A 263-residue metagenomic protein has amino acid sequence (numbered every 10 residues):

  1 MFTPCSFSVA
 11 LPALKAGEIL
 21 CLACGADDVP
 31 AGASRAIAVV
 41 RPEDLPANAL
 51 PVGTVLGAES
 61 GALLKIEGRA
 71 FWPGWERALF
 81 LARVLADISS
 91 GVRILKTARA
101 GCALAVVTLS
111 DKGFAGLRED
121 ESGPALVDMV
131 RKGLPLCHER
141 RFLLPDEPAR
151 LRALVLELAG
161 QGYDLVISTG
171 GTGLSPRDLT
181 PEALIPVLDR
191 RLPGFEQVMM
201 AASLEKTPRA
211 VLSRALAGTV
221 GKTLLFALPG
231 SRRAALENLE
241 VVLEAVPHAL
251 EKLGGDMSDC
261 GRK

Functional and structural regions predicted by a protein language model:
M1-T97: N-terminal accessory interaction module
V29-A31, D87, G91-V92, R99-A103 (+3 more regions): Internal alpha/beta core interface subdomains
R93-D146: Glycine-rich phosphate/diphosphate-binding loop of Rossmann-like nucleotide-binding domains
G101-L104, Q161-Y163, V220-T223: Short coil/turn connectors at secondary-structure junctions
V107-L109, S168-T169, A227-P229: Short beta-strand segments
R118-D120, P145-R152, L204-A210: A general structural motif
D128-S168, G173-V187: N-terminal small/polar loop signature for handling phosphorylated ligands or for N-terminal nucleophile
T180-K263: Proline/glycine-rich low-complexity loops and linkers
